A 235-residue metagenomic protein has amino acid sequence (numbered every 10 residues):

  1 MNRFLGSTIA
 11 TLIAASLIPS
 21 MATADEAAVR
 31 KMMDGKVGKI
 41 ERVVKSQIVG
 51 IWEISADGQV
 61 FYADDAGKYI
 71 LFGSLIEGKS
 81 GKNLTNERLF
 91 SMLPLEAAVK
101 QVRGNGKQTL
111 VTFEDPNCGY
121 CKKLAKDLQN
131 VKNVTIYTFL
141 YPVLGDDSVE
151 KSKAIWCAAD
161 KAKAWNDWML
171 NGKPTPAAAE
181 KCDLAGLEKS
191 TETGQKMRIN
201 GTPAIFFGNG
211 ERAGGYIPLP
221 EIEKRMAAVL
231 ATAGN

Functional and structural regions predicted by a protein language model:
N2-S7, L17-K153, D167-L170, A179-T202 (+1 more regions): Extracytoplasmic thiol/disulfide redox context detector
D57, G208-N209: Short strand-coil-strand connectors
I155-A159: Mechanochemical coupling/switch segment within NTP-driven translocation systems
A162-N166: Conserved, helical-rich catalytic subdomain that frames metal- and/or nucleotide-binding sites in enzyme alpha/beta
K173-P174: Acidic-aromatic/histidine active-site loop/patch
G214-G215: Short, exposed beta-strand-loop hairpins at the edges of beta-sheets in extracellular/periplasmic proteins
